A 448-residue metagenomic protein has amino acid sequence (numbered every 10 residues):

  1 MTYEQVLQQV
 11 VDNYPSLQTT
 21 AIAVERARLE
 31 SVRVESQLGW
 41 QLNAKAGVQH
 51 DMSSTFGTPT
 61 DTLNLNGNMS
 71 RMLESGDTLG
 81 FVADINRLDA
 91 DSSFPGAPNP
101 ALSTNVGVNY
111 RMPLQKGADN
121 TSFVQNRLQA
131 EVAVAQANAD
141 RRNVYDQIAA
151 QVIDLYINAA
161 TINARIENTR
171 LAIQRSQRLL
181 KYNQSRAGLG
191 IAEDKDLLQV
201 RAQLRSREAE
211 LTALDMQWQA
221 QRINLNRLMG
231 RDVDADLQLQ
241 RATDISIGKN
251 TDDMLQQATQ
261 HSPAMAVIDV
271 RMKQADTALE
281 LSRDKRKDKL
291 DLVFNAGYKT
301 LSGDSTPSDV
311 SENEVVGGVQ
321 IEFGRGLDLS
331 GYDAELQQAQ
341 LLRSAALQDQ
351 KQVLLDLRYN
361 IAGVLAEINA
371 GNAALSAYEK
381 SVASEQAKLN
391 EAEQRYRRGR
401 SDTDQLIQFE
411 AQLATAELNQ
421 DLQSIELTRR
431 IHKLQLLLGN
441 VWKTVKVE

Functional and structural regions predicted by a protein language model:
M1-N64, M112-Q125, Q129-E131, V233-K273 (+7 more regions): Bacterial Sec-pathway N-terminal export signals of envelope proteins
Q18-I22, E35, E74-A101, L114-D140 (+9 more regions): Sec/SRP-type N-terminal targeting helices
T19-V34, V144-E167, R178, S185 (+5 more regions): Amphipathic alpha-helical coiled-coil segments
A46-M112, L239-G248, L279-E280, D284 (+4 more regions): Small/polar, glycine/serine/threonine/aspartate-rich low-complexity segments that form flexible
V132, N138-Q257, E367, Q412-L413 (+2 more regions): Periplasmic alpha-helical coiled-coil/stalk elements that build and connect Gram-negative outer-membrane
G190, G230, G399, G439-N440: Short helix-capping/hinge motifs at transmembrane helix termini and TM-loop junctions
L214, P263, Q423: Metallo-beta-lactamase
